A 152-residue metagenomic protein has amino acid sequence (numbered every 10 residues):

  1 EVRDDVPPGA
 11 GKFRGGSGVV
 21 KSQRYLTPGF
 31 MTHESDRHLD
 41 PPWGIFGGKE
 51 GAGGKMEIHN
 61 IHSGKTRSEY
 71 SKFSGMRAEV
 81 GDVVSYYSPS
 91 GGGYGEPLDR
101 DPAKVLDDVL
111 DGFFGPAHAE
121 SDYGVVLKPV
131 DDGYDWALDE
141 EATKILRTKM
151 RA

Functional and structural regions predicted by a protein language model:
E1-H62: Long, charge-dense accessory insertions within large macromolecular proteins
R3, P89-Y94: Short, charged beta-turn/beta-strand-edge "cap" motif at the junction between a beta-strand and an adjacent loop
R14-G16, K49, R77, Y87 (+1 more regions): Active-site-proximal structural scaffolding
T32-S35, T66-Y70, G93-L98, P116-H118: Extended hydrophobic-aromatic, low-complexity segments
P42-G47, E96-P97, L127-K128: A short, polar/proline- and glycine-enriched secondary-structure boundary/capping micro-motif
G51-P89: Generic long, charged, amphipathic alpha-helical segments
L98-A152: Intrinsic disorder at enzyme termini
